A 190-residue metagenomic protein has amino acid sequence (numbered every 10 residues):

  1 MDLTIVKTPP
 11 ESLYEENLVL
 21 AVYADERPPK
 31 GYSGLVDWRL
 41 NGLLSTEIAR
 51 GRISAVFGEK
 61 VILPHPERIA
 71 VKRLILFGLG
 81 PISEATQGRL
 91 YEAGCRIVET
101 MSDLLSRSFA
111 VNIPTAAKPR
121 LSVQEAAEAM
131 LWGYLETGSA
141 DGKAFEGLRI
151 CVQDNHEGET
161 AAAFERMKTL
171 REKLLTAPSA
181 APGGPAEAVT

Functional and structural regions predicted by a protein language model:
M1-T190: Glycine-/small-residue-enriched capping loops at alpha/beta junctions
